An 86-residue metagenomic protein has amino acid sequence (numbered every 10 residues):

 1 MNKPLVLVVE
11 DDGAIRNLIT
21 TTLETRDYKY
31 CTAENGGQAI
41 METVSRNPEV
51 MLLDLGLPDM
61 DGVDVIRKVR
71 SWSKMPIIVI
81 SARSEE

Functional and structural regions predicted by a protein language model:
M1-E86: N-terminal/domain-start alpha-helical segments
